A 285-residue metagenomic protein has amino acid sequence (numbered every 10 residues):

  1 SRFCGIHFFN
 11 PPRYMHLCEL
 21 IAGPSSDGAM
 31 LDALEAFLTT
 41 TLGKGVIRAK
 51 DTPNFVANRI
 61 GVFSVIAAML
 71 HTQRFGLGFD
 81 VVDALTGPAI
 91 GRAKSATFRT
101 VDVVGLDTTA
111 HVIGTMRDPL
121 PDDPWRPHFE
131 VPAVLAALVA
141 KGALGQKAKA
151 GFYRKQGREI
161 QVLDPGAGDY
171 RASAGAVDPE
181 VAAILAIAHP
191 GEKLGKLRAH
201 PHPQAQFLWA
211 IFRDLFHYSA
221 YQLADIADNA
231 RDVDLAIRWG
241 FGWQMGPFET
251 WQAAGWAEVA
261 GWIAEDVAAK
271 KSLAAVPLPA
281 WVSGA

Functional and structural regions predicted by a protein language model:
S1-A285: N-terminal glycine-rich phosphate-binding loop for ADP-containing cofactors
